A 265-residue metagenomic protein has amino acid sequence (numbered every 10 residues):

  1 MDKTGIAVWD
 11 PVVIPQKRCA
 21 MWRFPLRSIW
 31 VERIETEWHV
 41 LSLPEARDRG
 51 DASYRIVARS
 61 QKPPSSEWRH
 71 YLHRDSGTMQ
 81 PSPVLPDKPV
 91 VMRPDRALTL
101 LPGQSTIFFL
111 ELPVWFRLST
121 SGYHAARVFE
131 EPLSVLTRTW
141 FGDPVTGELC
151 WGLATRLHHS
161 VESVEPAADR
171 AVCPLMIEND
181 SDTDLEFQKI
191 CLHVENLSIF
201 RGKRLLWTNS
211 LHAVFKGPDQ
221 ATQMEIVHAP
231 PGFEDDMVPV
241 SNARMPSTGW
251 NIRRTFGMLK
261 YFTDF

Functional and structural regions predicted by a protein language model:
M1-F265: Interface-prone segments of viral and bacterial extracellular assemblies
